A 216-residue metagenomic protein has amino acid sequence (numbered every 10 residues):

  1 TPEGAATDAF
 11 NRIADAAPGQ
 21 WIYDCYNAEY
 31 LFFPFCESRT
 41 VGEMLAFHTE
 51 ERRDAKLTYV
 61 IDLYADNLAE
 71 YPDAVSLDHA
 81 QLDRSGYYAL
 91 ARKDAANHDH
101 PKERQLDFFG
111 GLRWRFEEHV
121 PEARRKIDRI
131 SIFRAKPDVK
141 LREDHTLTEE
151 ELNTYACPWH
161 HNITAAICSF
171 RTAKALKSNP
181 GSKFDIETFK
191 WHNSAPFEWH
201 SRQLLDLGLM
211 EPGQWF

Functional and structural regions predicted by a protein language model:
T1-C25, Y30-S38: Active-site-proximal specificity loops/subdomain of glycosyltransferases
A6-D8, F33-F216: Catalytic-site signature of metal-activated, phosphate-bearing donor transferases, centered on the GT-A/GT-A-like
